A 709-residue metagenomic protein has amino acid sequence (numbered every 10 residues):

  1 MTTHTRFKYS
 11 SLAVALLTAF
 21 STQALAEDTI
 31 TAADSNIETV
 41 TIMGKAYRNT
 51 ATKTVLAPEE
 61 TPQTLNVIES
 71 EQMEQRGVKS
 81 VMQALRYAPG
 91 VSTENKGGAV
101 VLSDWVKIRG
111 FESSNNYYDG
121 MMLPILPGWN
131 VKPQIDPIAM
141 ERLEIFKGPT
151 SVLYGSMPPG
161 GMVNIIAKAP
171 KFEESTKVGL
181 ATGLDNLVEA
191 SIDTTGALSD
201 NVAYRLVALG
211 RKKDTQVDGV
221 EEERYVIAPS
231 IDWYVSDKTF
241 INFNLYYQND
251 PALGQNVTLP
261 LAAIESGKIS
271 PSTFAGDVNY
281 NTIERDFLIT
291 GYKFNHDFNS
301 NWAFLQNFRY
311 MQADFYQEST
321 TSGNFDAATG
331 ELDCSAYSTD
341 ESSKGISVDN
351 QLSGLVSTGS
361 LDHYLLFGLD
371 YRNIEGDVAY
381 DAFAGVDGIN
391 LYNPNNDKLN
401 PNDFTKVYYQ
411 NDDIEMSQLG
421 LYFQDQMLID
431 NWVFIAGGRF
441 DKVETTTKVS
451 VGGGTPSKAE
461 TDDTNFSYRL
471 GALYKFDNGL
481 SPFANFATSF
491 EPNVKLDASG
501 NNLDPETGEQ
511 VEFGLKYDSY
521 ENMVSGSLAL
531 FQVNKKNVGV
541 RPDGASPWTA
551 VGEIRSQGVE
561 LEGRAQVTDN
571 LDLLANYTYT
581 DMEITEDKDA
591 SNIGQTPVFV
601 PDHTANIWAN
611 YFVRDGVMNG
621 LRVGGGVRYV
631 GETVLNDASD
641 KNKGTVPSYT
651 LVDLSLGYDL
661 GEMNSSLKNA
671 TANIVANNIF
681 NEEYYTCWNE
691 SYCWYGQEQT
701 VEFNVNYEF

Functional and structural regions predicted by a protein language model:
M1-R76, Q83-G90, S343, D653 (+2 more regions): N-terminal Sec signal peptide and the immediately downstream disordered periplasmic leader that contains the TonB box
K45, N49-P58, P62, M82 (+2 more regions): Extracytoplasmic beta-strand/coil segments of soluble accessory domains associated with Gram-negative outer-membrane
W105, M121-K147, I166-A167: Short acidic/polar hinge/loop motifs at secondary-structure boundaries that mediate gating or recognition
P124-I125, I138-E141, V152-P229, V235-T239 (+2 more regions): Outer-membrane beta-barrel translocator/receptor signature
R211, T215, Y225-D297, Y310-S343 (+3 more regions): Acidic/polar loop-and-plug regions of large Gram-negative outer-membrane beta-barrel proteins
K293-D297, A303-R309, A313-S319, P505-E586: Membrane-embedded beta-barrel scaffold of Gram-negative outer-membrane proteins
N431, Q532, A550-D637, T671 (+2 more regions): Gram-negative outer-membrane beta-barrel transporters
R628-A638, Y658-F709: C-terminal beta-signal and adjacent terminal beta-strands/loops of Gram-negative outer-membrane beta-barrel proteins
